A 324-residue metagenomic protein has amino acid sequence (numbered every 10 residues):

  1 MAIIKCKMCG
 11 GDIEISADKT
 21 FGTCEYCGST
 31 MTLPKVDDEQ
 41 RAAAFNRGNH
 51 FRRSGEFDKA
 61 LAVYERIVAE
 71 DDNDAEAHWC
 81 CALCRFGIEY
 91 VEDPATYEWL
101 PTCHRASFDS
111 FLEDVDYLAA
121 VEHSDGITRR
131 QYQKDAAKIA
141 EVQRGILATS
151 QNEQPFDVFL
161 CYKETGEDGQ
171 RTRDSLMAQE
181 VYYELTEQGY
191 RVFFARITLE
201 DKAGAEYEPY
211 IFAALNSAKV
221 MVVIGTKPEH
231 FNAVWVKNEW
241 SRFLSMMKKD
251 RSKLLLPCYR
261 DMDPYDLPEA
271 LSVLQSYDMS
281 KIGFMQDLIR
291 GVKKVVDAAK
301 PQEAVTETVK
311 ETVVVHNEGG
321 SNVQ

Functional and structural regions predicted by a protein language model:
C6-C9, C24-C27: Short cysteine-rich clusters marking metal-coordination/redox-active sites
G28-V36: Short Cys/His-rich micro-motifs in 6-15 aa windows
D37, G87-D135: Short coil/linker segments at helix-helix boundaries
D38-R52: Alpha-helical tetratricopeptide repeat
A137-I224, M246-L254, G283-Q324: Conserved N-terminal substructure of TIR/SEFIR domains
E200-A203, K227-K248, Y265: Conserved TIR/SEFIR loop-to-helix hotspot centered on a Trp-containing motif with a nearby acidic residue
